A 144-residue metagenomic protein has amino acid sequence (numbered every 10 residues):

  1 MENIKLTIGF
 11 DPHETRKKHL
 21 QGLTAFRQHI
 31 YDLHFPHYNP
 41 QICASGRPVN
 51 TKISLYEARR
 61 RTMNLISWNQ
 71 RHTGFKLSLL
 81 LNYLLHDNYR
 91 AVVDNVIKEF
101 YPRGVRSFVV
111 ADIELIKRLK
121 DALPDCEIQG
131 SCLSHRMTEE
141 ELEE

Functional and structural regions predicted by a protein language model:
M1-E144: Non-catalytic helical/linker scaffolds that mediate oligomerization, partner binding, and domain coupling around large
